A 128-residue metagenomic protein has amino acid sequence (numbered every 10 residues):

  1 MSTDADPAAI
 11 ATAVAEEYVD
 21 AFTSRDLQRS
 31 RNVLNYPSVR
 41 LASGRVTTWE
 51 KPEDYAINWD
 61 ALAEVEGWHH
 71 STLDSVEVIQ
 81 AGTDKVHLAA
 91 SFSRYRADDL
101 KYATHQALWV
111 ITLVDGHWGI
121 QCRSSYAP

Functional and structural regions predicted by a protein language model:
M1-Y36, L41, E53: Short, low-complexity N-terminal intrinsically disordered segments enriched in polar/charged residues
Y18, R40, K85-R94: Short, well-ordered beta-strand segments in beta-rich or mixed alpha/beta enzyme and ligand-binding folds
L27-E77: A solvent-exposed, acidic/Ser-Thr-rich amphipathic alpha-helical stretch
L34-N35, F92-R94, S124-S125: Short beta-strand segments enriched in hydrophobic/aromatic residues within well-folded beta-rich domains
H70, D84-V86, A103: Residue-level preference for beta-strand/loop junctions
L73-I79, S91-R94, Q106-T112: Hydrophobic/aromatic beta-strand elements that line small-molecule binding cavities or substrate pockets in beta-rich
R94-Y102: Short, cysteine-centered beta-strand-loop-beta hairpins and adjacent loop/turn segments enriched in charged/polar
Y102-P128: Short beta-strand edge/turn micro-motifs at domain boundaries
